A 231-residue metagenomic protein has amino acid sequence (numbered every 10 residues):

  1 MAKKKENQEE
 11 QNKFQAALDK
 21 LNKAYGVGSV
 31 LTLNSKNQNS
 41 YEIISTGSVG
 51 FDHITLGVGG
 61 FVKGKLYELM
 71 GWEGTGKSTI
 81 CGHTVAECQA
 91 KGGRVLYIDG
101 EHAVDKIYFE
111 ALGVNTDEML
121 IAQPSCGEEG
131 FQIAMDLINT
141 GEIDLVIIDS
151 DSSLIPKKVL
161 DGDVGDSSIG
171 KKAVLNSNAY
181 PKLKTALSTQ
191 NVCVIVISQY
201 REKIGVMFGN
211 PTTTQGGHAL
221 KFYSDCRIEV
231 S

Functional and structural regions predicted by a protein language model:
M1-E9, A16-L21, T32-K36, S40-Y41 (+4 more regions): N-terminal cationic and glycine-rich segments that engage phosphates or anionic surfaces
K13-M119, F131-N139: The Walker A/P-loop phosphate-binding site
Y67-G71, T116-A122, V164-K171, K203: Short, basic, glycine/proline-bearing loop/turn elements
A90-G92, A111-M119, G162-I169, P211-G217: A short alpha->loop->secondary-structure connector
G92-V95, E118, E142-L145, T189-V196: Loop/turn-to-beta-strand initiation segments
D99-E101, S150-D151, V196-R201: A short beta-strand-to-loop transition that corresponds to the Sensor-1 phosphate-sensing loop of AAA+ P-loop ATPases
P124-V192: Phosphate-binding/switch loop-helix module in NTP-utilizing enzymes
L137, I169-S231: Phosphate-binding/switch region of NTP-binding enzymes
